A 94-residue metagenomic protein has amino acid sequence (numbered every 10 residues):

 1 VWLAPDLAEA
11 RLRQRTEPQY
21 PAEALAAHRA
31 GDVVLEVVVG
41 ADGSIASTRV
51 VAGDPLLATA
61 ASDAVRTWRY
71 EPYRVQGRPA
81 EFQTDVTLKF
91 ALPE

Functional and structural regions predicted by a protein language model:
V1-E94: Charge-biased low-complexity segments
